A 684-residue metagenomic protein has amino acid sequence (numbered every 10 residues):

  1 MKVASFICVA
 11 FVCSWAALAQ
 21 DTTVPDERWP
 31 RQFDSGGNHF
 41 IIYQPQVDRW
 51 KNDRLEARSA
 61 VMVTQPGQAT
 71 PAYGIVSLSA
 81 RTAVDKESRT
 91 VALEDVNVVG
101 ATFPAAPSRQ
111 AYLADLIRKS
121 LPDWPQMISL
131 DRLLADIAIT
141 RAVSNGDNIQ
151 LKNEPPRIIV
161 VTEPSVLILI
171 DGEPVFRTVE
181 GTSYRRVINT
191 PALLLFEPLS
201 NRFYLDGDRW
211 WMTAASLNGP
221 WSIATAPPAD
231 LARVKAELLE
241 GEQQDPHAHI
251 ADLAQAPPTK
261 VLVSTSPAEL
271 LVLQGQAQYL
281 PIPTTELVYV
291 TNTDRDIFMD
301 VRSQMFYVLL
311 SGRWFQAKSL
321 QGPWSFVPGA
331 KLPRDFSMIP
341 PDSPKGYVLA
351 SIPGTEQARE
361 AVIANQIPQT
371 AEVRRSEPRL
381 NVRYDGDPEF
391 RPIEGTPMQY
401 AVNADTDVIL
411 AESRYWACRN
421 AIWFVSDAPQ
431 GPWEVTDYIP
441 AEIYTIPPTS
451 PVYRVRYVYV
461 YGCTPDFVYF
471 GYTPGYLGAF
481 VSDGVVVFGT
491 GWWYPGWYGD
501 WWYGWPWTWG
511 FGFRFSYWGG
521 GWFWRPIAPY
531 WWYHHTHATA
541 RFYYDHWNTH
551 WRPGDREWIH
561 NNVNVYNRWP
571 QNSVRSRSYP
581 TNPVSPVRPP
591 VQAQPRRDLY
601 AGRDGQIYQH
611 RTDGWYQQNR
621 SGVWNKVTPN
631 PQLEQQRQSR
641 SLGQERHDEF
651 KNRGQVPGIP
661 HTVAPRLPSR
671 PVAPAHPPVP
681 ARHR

Functional and structural regions predicted by a protein language model:
F6-S14: Bacterial N-terminal signal peptides
A17-D21: Boundary at the C-terminal end of the N-terminal hydrophobic targeting segment
V24-A60: Early extracytoplasmic/domain-onset interaction patches
Q32-F33, V47, K51-L55, G67-G207 (+4 more regions): Post-signal-peptide, soluble extracytosolic/periplasmic N-terminal scaffold domains of envelope/secretory systems
R185-D208, L287-F315, M398-F424, Y453 (+1 more regions): Short, low-complexity cationic-aromatic patches
E197, T213-A214, D300, A317 (+3 more regions): Conserved Ser/Thr-centered positions that define the repeating blades of beta-propeller domains
F203-R233, Y307-S337, R419-N420, F424-T445: Extended intrinsically disordered, low-complexity coil regions enriched in Ser, Thr, Gly, Ala and often Pro
R233, Q243-V263, T291, F326 (+2 more regions): Low-complexity, repeat-rich tail regions
